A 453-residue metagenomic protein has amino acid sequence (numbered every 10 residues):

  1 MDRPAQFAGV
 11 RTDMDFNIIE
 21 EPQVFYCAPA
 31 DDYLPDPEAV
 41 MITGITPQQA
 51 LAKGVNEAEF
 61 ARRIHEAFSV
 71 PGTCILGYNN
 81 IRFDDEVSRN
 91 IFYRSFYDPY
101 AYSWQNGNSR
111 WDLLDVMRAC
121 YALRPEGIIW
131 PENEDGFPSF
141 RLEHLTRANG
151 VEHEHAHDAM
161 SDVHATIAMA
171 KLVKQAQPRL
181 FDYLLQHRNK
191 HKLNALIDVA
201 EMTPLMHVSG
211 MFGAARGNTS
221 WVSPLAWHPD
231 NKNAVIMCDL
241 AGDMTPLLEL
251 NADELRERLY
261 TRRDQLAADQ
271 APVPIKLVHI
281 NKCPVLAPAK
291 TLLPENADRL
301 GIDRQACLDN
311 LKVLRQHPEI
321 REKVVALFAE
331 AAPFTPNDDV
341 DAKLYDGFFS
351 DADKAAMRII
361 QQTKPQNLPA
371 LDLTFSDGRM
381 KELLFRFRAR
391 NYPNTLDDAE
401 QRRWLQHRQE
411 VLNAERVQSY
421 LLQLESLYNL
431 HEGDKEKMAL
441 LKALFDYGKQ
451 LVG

Functional and structural regions predicted by a protein language model:
M1: Short acidic, Gly/Ser-rich segments with clustered Asp/Glu that frequently serve as metal-coordination loops in enzyme
P4-A5, R11-T12, N17-T43, E66-P178 (+3 more regions): Metal-dependent phosphoesterase core characteristic of DEDDh/y 3'-5' exonuclease domains
T43-F60, A67: Metal-dependent phosphoesterase signature
G54-V55, R63, V70, L451-G453: Conserved, well-structured beta-alpha core segment at the onset of a catalytic domain
M160, R179-H191: Short, glycine/acidic-rich hinge or "gate" loops at secondary-structure transitions that mediate conformational
Q186-L266: Acidic catalytic cores of enzymes that act on phosphate-bearing nucleotides/polynucleotides
P229-H407: Long, charge-rich C-terminal accessory regions
E400-G453: C-terminal non-catalytic accessory extensions
